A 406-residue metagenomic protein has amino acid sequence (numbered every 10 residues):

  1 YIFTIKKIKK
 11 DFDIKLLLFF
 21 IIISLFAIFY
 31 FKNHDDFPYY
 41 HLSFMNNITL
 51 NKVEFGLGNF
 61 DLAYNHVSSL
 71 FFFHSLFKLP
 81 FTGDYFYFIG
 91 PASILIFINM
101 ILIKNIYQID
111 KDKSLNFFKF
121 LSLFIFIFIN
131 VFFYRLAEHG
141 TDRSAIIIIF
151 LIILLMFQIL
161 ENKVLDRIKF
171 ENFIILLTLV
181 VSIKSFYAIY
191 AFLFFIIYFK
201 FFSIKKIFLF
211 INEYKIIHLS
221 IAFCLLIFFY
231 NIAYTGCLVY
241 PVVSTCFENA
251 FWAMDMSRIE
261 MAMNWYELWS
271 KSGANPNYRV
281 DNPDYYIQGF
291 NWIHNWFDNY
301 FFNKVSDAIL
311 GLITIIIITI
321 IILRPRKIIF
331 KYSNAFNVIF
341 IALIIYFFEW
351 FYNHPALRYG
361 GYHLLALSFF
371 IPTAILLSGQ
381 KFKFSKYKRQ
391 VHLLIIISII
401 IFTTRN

Functional and structural regions predicted by a protein language model:
F3-T4, S93-D110, Q288-K331: Hydrophobic, aromatic-rich transmembrane alpha-helices and their immediate juxtamembrane boundary segments
I5-K10, Y190-I221, F370: Perimembrane helix-loop-helix junctions
F12-S24, I175, I207-I232, R389-I400: Hydrophobic alpha-helical membrane-interfacial segments at the cytosolic entry of transmembrane helices
S24-F117, L136-E138: Active-site lumenal/periplasmic loops and adjacent helix-entry segments of GT-C-fold, multi-pass membrane
F29-K32, F73, K215-S306, R405: Membrane-lumen/periplasm interface segments of specific transmembrane helices in polyprenyl phosphate-linked
N46, T141-I153, V180-I183, I189-Y190 (+2 more regions): Hydrophobic/aromatic-rich transmembrane helices and adjacent perimembrane loops
S114-I129, I152, N172-I175, I221 (+2 more regions): Transmembrane alpha-helix segments characteristic of polytopic inner-membrane glycan-assembly/cell-envelope
K169-I196, A222-L225, G236, Y346-W350: Membrane-interface alpha helices of multi-pass inner-membrane proteins
